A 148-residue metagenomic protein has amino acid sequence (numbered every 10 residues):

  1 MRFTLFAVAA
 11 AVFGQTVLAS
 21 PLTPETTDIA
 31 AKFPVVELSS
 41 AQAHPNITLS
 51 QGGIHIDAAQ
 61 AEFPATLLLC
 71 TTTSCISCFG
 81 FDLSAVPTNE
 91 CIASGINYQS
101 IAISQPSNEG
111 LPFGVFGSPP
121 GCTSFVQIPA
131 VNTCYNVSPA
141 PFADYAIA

Functional and structural regions predicted by a protein language model:
M1-T66: N-terminal prepro-regions of secreted/extracellular proteins
Q60-A148: Mature secreted bioactive peptide module from preproproteins
